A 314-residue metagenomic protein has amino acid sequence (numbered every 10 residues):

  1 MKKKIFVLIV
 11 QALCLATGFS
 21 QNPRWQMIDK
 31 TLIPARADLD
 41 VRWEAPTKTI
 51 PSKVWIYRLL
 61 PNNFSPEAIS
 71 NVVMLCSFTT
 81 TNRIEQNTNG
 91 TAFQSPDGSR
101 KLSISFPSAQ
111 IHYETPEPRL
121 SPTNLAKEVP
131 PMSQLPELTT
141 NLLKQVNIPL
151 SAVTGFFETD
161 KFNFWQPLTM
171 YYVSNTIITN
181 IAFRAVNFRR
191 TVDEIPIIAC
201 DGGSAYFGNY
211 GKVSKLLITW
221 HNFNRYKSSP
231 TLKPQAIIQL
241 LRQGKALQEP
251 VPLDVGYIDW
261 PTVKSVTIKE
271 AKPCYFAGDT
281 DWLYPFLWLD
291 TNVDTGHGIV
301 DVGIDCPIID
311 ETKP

Functional and structural regions predicted by a protein language model:
M1-K4: Positively charged n-region of N-terminal signal peptides that target proteins for export
L8-A16: Bacterial N-terminal signal peptides
Q21-F183, R189-P196, T219-K227, D310-K313: Preferential activation on post-signal-peptide N-terminal prodomains/segments of secreted or lumenal proteins
Q110-E114, Y210-W220, L283-F286, H297-C306: Short, well-ordered strand-loop elements centered on a beta-strand within folded domains, enriched for acidic residues
Q166-N209, W260-G278, F286: Aromatic/basic-lined ligand-recognition segments that form π-stacking hydrophobic pockets flanked by Lys/Arg to engage
A205-Y284: Charged, low-complexity helical/coil segments in non-catalytic cytosolic or luminal regions
P273-P314: A cross-kingdom marker for long, charged
